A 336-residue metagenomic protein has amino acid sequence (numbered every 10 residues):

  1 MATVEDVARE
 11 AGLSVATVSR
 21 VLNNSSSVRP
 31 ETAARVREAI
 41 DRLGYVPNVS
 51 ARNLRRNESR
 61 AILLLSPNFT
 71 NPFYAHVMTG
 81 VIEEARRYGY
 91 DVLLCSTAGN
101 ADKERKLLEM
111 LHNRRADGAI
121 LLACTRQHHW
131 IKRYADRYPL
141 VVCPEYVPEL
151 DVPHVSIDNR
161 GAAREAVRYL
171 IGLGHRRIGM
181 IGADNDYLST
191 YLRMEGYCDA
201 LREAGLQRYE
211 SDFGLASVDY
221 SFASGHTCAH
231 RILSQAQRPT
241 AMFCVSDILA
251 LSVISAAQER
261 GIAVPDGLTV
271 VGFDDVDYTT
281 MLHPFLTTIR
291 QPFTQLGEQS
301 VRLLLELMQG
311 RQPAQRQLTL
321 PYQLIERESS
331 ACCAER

Functional and structural regions predicted by a protein language model:
M1, R42, G80-Y90, K106 (+3 more regions): Bacterial carbohydrate/catabolite-sensing allosteric modules
M1-E58, A334: N-terminal helix-turn-helix DNA-binding module of bacterial transcription factors
V15-R20, L54-T70, Y169, R177-D184: Short beta-strand segments enriched in small/hydrophobic residues
A34, V46-M110, R114-D117, E195-C198: Amphipathic helical "hinge" segments at domain boundaries
A98-A101, L121-Q127, I248: Short beta->alpha connector loops
G118-W130, V142-V152: Acidic, Gly/Pro-rich loop/turn segments at junctions of secondary structure
H129-R137: Catalytic-core regions built around general acid/base machinery
